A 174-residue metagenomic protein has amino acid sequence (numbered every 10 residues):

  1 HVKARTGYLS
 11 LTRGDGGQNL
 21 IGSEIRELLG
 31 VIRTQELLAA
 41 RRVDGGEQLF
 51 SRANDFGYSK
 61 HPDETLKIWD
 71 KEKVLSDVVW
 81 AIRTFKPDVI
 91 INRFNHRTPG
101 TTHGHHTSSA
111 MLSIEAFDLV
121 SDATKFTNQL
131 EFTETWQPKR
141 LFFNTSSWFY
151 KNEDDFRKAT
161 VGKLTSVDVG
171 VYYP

Functional and structural regions predicted by a protein language model:
H1-F126: Active-site beta-strand->loop->alpha-helix modules in alpha/beta enzyme cores, enriched in Gly/His/Asp(Glu)
L119-P174: The feature marks non-catalytic terminal segments
